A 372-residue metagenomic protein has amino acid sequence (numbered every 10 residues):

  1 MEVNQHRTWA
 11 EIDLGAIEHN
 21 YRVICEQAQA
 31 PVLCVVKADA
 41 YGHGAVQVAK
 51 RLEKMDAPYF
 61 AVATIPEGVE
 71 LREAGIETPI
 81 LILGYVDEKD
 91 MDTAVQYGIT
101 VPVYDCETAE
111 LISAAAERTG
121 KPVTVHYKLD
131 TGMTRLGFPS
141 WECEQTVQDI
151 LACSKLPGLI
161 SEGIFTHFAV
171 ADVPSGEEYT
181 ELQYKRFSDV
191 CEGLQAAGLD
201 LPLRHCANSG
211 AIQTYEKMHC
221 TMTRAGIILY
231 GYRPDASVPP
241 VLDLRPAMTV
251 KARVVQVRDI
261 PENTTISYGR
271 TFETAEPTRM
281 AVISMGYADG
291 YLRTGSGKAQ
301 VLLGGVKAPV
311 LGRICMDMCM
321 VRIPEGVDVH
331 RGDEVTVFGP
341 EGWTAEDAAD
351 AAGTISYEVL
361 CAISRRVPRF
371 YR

Functional and structural regions predicted by a protein language model:
E2-E18, E67, T93, Y104-I112 (+2 more regions): Active-site anion/phosphate-binding pocket segments in diverse small-molecule metabolic enzymes
E2-N4, T8-E11, A16-H19, E26 (+1 more regions): Active-site-proximal beta-alpha core segment in soluble small-molecule metabolic enzymes
